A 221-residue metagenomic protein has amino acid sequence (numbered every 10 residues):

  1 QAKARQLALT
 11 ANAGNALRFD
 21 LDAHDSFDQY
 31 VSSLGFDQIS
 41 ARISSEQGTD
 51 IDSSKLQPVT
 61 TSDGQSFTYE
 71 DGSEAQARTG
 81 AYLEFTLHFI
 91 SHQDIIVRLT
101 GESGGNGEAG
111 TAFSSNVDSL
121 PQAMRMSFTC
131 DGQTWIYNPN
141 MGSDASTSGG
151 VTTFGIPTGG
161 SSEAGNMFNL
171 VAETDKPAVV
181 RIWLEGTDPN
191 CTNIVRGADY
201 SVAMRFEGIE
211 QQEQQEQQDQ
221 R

Functional and structural regions predicted by a protein language model:
Q1-Q47, R196-Y200, R205-R221: Short, polar/proline-rich extracytoplasmic segments that appear immediately after membrane translocation
A2-L9, L17, D37, I43-D144: Surface-exposed interaction patch
G14, D22-D25, V31, D52 (+6 more regions): Alpha-helical structural elements
L21, S26-S32, Q38, Y69-D71 (+8 more regions): Intrinsically disordered, low-complexity regions enriched in small/polar residues
F27-T61, G142-T174: A signal for specific C-terminal beta-sheet/loop modules enriched in small/flexible residues with GP/PG/PP motifs
D63-T111, G150-R221: C-terminal, structured domain-capping segment
